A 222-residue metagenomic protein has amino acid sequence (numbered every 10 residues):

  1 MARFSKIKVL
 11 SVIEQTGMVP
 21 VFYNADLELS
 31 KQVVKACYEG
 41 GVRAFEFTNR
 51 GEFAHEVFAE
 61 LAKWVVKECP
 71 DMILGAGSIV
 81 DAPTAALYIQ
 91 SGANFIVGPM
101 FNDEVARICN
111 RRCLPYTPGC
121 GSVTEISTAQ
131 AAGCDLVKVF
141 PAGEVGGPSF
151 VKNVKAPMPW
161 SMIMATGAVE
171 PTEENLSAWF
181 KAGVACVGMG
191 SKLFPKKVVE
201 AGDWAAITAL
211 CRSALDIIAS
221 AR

Functional and structural regions predicted by a protein language model:
M1-G75, I79-P83, L87-S91, K181 (+1 more regions): Conserved N-terminal beta1-alpha1 strand-loop-helix module at the mouth
G17-F22, F45-F47, L74-G77, I96-V97 (+4 more regions): Hydrophobic faces of well-ordered beta-strands that scaffold small-molecule active sites in alpha/beta enzyme cores
V21-A25, T48-E52, G77-D81, F101 (+4 more regions): Active-site beta-loop-alpha junctions enriched in small/polar residues
Y38-R43, I89-I96, R111-T117, A131-L136 (+2 more regions): Glycine-enriched alpha-helix->loop->beta-strand junction motifs that scaffold or abut catalytic
R43, F95-V105, K138-G147, G183-W204: Glycine-rich phosphate-binding active-site loops on the catalytic face of alpha/beta enzymes
R43-E52, T84, I89-S91, R112 (+2 more regions): Glycine/Thr-rich beta-alpha phosphate-binding loop at enzyme active sites
D81-S91, T124-G133, V169-V187: Catalytic cores of alpha/beta
P99-V145: Histidine/lysine/aspartate-rich catalytic loop segments that bind and position anionic ligands
